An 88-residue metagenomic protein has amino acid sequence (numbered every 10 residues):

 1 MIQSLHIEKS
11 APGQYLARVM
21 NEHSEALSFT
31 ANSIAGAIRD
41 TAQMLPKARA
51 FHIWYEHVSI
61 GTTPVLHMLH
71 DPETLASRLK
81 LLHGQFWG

Functional and structural regions predicted by a protein language model:
I2-A26: Short aromatic-glycine-(Arg/Gly/Cys) micro-motifs in beta-strand/loop hairpins
S10, E22, I34, E56-V58: Generic structural motif
S10-Y15, L45-H52: A short, compositionally biased
S24-F29, S59-T62: Surface-exposed loop/edge segments in extracytoplasmic proteins
E25-L27, A35-I38, M68-E73: A short local loop/turn or secondary-structure capping micro-motif enriched for an aromatic residue
A31-A50: A short, charged, amphipathic alpha-helix used as a generic interaction element across diverse proteins
K47-G88: Short, mixed-charge low-complexity intrinsically disordered segments
